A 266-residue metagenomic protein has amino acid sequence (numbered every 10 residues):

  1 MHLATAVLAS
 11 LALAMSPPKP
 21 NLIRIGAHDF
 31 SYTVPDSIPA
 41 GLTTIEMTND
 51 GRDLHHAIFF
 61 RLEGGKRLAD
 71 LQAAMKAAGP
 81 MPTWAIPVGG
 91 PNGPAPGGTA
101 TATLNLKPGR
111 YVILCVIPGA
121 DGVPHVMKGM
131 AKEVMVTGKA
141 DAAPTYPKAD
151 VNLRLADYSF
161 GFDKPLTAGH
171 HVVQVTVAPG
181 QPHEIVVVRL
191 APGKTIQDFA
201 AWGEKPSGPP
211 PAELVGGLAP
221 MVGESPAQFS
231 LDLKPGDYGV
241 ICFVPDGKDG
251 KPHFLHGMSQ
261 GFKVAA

Functional and structural regions predicted by a protein language model:
A4-P20: Bacterial Sec-dependent signal peptides at the C-terminal "C-region" and cleavage site
S16-P18, D157, A191, A266: Polybasic, low-complexity, intrinsically disordered segments
R24-A27, S31, D36-A40, T44-I58 (+5 more regions): Extracellular/periplasmic metallocenter environments
N49-A77, H170, V177-K205: Contiguous segments within soluble domain cores/interaction surfaces
G65-A100: Mid-chain, structured segments of secreted extracytoplasmic proteins
L68-L71, G79-T83, V123-M127, T195-F199 (+2 more regions): A short, polar/proline- and glycine-enriched secondary-structure boundary/capping micro-motif
V88-G89, P206-L218: Extracellular beta-sheet repeat scaffolds used for adhesion and glycan interaction
